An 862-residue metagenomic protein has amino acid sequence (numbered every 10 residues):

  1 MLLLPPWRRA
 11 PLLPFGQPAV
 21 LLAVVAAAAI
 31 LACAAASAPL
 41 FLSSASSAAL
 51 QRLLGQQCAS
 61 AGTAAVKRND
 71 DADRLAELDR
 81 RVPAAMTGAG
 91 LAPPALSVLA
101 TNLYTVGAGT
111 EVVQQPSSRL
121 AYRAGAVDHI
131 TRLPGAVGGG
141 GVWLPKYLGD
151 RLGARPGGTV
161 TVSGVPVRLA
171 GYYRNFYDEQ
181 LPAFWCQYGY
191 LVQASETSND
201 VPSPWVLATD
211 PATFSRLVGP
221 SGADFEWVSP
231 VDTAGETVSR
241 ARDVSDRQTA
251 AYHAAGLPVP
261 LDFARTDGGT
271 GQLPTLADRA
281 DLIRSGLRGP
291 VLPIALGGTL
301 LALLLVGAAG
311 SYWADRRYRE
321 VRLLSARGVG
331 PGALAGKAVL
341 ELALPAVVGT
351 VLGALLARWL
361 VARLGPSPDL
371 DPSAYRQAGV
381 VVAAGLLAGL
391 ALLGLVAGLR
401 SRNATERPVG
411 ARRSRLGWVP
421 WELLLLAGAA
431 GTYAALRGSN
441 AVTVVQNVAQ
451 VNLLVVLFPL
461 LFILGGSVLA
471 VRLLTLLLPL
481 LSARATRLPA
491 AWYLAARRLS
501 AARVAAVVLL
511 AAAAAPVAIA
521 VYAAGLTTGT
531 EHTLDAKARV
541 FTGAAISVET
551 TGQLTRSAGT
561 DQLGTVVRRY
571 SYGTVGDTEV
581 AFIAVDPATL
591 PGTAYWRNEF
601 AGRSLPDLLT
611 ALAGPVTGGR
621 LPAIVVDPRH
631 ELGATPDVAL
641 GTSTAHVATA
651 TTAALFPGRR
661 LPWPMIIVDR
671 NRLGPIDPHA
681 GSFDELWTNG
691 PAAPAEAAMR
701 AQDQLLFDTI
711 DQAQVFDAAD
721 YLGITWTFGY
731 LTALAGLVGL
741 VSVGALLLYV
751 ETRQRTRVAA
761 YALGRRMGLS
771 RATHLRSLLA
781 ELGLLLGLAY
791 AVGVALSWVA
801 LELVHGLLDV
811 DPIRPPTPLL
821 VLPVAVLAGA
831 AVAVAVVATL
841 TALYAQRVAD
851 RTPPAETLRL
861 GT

Functional and structural regions predicted by a protein language model:
M1-L303, Y312, R437, A441-V456 (+5 more regions): Membrane transport/envelope proteins' first extracytoplasmic loop
L13, Q17, L304-A343, G744-L786: Interfacial "coupling" helices/loops that link adjacent transmembrane helices in transporter permeases
G16-S44, W421-A434, V504-G529, G787 (+1 more regions): Short, strongly hydrophobic transmembrane alpha-helices
G107-L152, V567-D637, H646-L655: Short beta-strand boundary microenvironments
V351-G379, L436-L454, V792-A830, L843-E856: Short helix-loop junctions at transmembrane helix boundaries
V380-L399, G466, A825-Q846: Hydrophobic alpha-helical transmembrane segments of polytopic membrane proteins
R402-S414, R847-T862: Short cytosolic juxtamembrane segments of multi-pass membrane proteins
S439-A613, A623: Juxtamembrane segments of multi-pass membrane proteins
